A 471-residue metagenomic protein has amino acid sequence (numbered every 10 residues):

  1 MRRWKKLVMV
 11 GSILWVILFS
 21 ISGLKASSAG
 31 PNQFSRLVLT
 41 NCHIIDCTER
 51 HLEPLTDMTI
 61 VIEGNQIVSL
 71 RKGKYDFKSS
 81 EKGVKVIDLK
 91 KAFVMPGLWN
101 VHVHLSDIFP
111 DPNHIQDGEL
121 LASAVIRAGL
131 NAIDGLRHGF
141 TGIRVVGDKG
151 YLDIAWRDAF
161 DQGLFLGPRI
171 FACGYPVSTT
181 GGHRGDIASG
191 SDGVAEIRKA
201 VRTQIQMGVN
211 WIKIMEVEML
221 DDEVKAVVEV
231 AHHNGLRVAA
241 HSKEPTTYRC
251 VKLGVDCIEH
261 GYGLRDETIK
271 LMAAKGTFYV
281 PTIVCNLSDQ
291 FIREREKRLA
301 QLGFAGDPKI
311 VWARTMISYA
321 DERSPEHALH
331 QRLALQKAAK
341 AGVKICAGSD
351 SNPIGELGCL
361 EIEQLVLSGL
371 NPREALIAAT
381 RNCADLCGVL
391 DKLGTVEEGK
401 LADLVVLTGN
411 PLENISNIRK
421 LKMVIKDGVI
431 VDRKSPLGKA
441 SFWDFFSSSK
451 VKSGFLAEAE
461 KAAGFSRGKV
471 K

Functional and structural regions predicted by a protein language model:
V10-S22: Bacterial N-terminal signal peptides
S28-N32, I44, T48-M95: Histidine-rich, glycine-flanked metal-binding segment
A92-Q162, H183, D222, Y248-L253: Metal-associated gating/positioning segment near the N- to mid-region
F109-N113, D153, Y248-G254, C285-Q301 (+4 more regions): Histidine/acidic-residue-rich catalytic or RNA/ligand-binding cores of hydrolases and nuclease-related proteins
R127-Y151, P168-P176, M207-M219, R237 (+3 more regions): Divalent metal-dependent hydrolysis catalytic cores, especially in the metallo-beta-lactamase
I214-A328, C346, N352, A384-C387 (+1 more regions): Active-site core of metal-dependent hydrolases
T315-N410: His/Asp/Glu-enriched, well-ordered alpha-helical/loop segment that forms or immediately abuts the divalent-metal
A379-R381, D385, E398-F442: C-terminal cap of metal-dependent C-N hydrolases
